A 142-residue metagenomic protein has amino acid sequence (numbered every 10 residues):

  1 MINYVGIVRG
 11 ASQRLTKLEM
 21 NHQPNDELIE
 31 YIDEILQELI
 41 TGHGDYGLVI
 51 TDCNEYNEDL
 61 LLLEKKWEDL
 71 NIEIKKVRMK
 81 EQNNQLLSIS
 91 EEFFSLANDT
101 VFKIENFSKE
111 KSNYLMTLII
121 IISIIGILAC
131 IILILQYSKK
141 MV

Functional and structural regions predicted by a protein language model:
M1-Y56, M79: Membrane-proximal N-terminal soluble sensing/regulatory segments of transmembrane proteins
I2, I7, R14-L18, E58-Y114: Extracytoplasmic
H43, C53, S90-E91, I134: Generic intrinsically disordered, low-complexity segments enriched for polar/acidic and small residues
V49-D52, K75, S90, C130: Generic structural signal for short, flexible, solvent-exposed coil/loop and linker residues
N54, V77-K80, N84, L128 (+1 more regions): Register-specific recognition of a single heptad position within extended alpha-helical repeats
N106-V142: Selective recognition of signaling/oligomerization transmembrane alpha-helices
